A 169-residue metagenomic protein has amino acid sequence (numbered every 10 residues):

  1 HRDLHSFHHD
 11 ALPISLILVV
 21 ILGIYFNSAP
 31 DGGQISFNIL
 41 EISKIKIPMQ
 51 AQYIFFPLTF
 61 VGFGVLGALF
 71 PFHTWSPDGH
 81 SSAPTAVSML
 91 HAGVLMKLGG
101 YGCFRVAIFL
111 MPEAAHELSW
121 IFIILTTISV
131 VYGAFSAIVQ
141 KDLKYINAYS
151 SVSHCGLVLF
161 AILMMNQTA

Functional and structural regions predicted by a protein language model:
H1, H5-L12: Short, small-residue-biased leader/transition segments that mark boundaries at the very start of proteins
P13-A169: Hydrophobic transmembrane alpha-helices and their helix-loop junctions in integral membrane proteins
